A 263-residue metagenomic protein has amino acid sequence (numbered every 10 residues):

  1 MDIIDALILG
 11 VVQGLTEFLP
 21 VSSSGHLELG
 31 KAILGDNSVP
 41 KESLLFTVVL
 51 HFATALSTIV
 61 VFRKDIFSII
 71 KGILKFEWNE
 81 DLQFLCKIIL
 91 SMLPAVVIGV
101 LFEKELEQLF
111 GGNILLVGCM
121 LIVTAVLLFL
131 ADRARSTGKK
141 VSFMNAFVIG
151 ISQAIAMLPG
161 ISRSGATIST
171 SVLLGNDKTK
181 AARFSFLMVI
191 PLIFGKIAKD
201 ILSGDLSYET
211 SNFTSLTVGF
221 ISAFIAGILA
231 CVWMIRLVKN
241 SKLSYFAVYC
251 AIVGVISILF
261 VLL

Functional and structural regions predicted by a protein language model:
M1-L263: Multi-pass membrane proteins that catalyze or facilitate reactions on polyprenyl-/lipid-phosphate substrates and their
